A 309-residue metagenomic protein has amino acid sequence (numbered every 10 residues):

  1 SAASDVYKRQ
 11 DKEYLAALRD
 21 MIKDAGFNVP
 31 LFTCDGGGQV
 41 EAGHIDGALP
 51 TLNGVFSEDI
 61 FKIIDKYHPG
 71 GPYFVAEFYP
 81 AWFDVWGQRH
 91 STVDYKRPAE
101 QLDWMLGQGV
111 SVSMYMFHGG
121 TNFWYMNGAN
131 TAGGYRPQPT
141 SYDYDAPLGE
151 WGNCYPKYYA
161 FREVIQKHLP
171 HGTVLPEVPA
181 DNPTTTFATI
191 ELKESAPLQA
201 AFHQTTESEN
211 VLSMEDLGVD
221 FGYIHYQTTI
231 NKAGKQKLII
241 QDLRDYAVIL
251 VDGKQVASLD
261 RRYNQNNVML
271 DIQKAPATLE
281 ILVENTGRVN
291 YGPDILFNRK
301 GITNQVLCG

Functional and structural regions predicted by a protein language model:
S1-Y7: Short, small-residue-biased leader/transition segments that mark boundaries at the very start of proteins
K8, P50-N53, P69, G87-T92 (+2 more regions): Hydrophobic alpha-helical scaffolding
K8-F27, D35-H68, G120-A129: Substrate-binding cleft/loops of secretory-pathway carbohydrate-active enzymes
D11-L15, R19, F27-N28, A76-A81 (+1 more regions): Carbohydrate-binding surfaces of carbohydrate-active enzymes
N28-F32, G47-L49, P72-V75, S111: Structural preference for beta-strand elements that scaffold enzyme active sites
F32-C34, T51-N53, A76-E77, M116: A cross-family glycoside hydrolase active-site/sugar-binding cleft signature
G38, A81-W82: Active-site environment of divalent metal-dependent phosphoester hydrolases
D59-I60, W82-L102: Substrate-binding surface in catalytic domains of secreted glycosidases
